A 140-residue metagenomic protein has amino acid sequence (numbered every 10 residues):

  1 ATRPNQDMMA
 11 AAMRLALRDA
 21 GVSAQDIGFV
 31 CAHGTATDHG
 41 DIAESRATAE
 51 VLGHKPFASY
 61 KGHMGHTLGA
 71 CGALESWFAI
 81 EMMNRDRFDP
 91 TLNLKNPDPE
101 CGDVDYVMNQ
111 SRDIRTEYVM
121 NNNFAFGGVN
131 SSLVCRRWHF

Functional and structural regions predicted by a protein language model:
A1-F140: Conserved "HGTGT" condensation-loop signature of ketosynthase/thiolase-family condensing enzymes that catalyze
